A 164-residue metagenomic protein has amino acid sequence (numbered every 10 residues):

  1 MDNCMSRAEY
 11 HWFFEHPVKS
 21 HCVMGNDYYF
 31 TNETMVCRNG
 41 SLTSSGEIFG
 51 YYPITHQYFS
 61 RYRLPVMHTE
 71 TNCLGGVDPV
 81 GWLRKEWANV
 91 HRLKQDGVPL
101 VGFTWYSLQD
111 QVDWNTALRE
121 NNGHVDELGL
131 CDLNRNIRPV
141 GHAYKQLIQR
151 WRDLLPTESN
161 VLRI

Functional and structural regions predicted by a protein language model:
M1-I164: Non-catalytic scaffold segments within catalytic domains of secreted glycoside hydrolases
